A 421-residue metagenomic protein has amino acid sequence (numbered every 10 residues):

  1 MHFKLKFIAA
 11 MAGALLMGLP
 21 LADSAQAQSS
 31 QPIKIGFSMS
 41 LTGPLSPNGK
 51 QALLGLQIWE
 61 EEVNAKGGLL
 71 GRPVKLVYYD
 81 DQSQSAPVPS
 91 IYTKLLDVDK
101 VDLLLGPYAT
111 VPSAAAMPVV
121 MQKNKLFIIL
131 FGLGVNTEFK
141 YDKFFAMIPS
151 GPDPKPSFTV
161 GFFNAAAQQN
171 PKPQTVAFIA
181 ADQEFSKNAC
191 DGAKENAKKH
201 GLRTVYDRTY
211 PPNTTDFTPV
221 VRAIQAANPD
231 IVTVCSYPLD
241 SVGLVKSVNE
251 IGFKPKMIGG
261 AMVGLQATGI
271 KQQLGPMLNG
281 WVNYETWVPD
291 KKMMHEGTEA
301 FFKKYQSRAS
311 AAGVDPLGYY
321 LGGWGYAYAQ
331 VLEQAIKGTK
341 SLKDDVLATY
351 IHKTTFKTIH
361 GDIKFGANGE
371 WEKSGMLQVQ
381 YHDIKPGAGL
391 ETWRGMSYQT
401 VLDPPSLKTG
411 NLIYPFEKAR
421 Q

Functional and structural regions predicted by a protein language model:
M1-K34, P415-Q421: Short, low-complexity disordered leader/linker segments with a strong preference for bacterial N-terminal type II
Q28-S30, L54-L76, Q168, K198-G201: Signal peptide-proximal N-terminal region of secreted/periplasmic/extracellular or secretory-lumen proteins
I33, H352-Q421: Solvent-exposed, acidic/polar segments of extracytosolic/periplasmic ligand-binding ectodomains
I33-Q57, Y79-A86, Y108-A109, I179-N188 (+3 more regions): Extracytoplasmic "Venus flytrap"
P47-L54, G67-F139, Y210-F217, Y237-V242: Beta-alpha junction/loop-to-helix N-cap segments that form part of ligand/metal-binding clefts
V88, I148-P173, D216-T218, S241 (+3 more regions): Hydrophobic alpha-helical segments within soluble ligand-binding/sensing domains
V101-D207, K256-N283: Extracytoplasmic ligand/sensor domains, especially the bilobed periplasmic-binding protein
P149, V248-Y326, K337, W393-M396 (+2 more regions): Extracellular/periplasmic periplasmic-binding protein-like sensory domains
